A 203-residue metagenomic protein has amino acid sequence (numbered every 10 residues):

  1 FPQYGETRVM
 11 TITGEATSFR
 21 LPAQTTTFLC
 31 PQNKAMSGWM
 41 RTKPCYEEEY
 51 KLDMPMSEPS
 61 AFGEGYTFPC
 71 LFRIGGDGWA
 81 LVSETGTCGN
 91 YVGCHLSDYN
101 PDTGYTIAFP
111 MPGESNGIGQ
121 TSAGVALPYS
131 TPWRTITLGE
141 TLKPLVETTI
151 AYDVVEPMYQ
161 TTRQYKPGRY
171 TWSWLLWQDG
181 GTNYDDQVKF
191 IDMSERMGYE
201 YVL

Functional and structural regions predicted by a protein language model:
F1-D153: N-terminal accessory beta-strand-rich subdomains and adjacent acidic, glycine-rich linkers that precede catalytic cores
A126-Y201: An acidic-aromatic substrate-binding cleft motif
